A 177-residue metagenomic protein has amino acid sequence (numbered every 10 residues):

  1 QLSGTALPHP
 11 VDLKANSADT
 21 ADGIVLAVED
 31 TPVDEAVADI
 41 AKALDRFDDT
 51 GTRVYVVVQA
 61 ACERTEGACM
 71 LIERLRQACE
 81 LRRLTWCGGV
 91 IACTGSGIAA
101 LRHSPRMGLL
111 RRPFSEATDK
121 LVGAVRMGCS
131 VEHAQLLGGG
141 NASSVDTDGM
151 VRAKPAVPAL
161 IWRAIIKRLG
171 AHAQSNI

Functional and structural regions predicted by a protein language model:
Q1-P8: Short, charged N-terminal beta->alpha structural module
P8-H9, V54, W86-C87: Hydrophobic anchor at the start of a short beta-strand that flanks the dinucleotide cofactor-binding loop
H9, G51, C129-E132: Secondary-structure transition/capping residues
L13-N16, G138-G140: Short, flexible, glycine/charge-rich loop motifs used to bind or transfer phosphoryl groups or to couple energy/partner
K14-R83: Helix-loop-strand module that forms the ligand-binding subsite of alpha/beta enzymes
G67-A134: Active-site/pore-lining binding-face segments in mid-to-C-terminal subdomains
P113-I177: C-terminal and late-domain segments of enzyme folds
